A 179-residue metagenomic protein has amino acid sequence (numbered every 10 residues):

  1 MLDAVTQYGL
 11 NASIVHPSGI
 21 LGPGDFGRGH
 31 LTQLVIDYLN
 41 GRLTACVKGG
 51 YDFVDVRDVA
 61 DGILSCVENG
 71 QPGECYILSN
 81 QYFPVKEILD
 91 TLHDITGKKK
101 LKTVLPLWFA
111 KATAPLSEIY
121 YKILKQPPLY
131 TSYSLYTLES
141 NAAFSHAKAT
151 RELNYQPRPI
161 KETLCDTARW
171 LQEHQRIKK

Functional and structural regions predicted by a protein language model:
M1: Aromatic/hydrophobic pocket-lining residues that form π-stacking "cages" and hydrophobic walls in ligand
Q7-I14, S18-D52: NAD(P)-dependent short-chain dehydrogenase/reductase
H30, V47-V67, E74: Substrate-positioning beta->alpha
T44-F53, E118-S140: Low-complexity, charge- and small-residue-enriched intrinsically disordered regions
V54-R57, F83, R158: Residue-level signal for the nucleotide or nucleotide-sugar donor/cofactor binding architecture
G62-L129, H146, L164-K179: Mid/C-terminal beta-alpha module of Rossmann-like enzyme folds, strongest in SDR-family dehydrogenases/epimerases
E152-Q156: Aromatic-glycine-rich donor-binding/catalytic loop that engages nucleotide-sugar donors across glycosyltransferases
